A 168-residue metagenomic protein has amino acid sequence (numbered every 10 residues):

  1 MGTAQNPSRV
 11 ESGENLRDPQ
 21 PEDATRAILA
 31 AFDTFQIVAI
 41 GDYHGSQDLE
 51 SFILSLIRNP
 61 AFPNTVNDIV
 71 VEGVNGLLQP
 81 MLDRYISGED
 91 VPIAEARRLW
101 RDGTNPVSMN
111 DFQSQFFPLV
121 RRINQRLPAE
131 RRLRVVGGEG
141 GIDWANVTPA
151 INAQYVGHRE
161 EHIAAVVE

Functional and structural regions predicted by a protein language model:
M1-E168: Structured catalytic-domain cores with a bias toward divalent-metal coordination
